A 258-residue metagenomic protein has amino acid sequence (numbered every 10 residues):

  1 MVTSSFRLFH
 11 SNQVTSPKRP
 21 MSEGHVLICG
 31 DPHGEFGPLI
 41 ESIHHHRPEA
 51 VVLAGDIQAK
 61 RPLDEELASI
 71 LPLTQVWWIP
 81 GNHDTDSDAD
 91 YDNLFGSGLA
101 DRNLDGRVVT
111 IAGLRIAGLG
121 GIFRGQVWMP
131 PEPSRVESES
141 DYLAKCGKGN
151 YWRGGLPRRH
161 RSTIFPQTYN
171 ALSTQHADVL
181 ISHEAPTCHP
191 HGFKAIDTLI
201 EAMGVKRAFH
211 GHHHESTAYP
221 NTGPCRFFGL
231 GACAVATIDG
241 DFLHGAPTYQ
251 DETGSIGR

Functional and structural regions predicted by a protein language model:
V2-S69, D86, S173-H176: N-terminal active-site segment of His-dependent metallophosphoesterases
P17-P20, D105-A112, Y219-N221: Short acidic-hydrophobic surface loop/beta-edge motif
E23-H33, G113-I122, V179-H183, F227-G231: Active-site-proximal beta-strand elements of phosphoester/diester hydrolases
H33-L39, Q58-L63, N82-D90, R124-W128 (+3 more regions): Active-site environment of divalent metal-dependent phosphoester hydrolases
A68-I79, G98, D105, A117 (+1 more regions): Conserved beta-sheet core of the metallophosphoesterase superfamily
D86-D105: Glycine/small-residue-rich loop that forms an oxyanion/phosphate-binding "nest" at active or ligand-binding sites
L114-I181: Active-site-proximal loop/helix segment associated with metal-binding centers of metalloenzymes
